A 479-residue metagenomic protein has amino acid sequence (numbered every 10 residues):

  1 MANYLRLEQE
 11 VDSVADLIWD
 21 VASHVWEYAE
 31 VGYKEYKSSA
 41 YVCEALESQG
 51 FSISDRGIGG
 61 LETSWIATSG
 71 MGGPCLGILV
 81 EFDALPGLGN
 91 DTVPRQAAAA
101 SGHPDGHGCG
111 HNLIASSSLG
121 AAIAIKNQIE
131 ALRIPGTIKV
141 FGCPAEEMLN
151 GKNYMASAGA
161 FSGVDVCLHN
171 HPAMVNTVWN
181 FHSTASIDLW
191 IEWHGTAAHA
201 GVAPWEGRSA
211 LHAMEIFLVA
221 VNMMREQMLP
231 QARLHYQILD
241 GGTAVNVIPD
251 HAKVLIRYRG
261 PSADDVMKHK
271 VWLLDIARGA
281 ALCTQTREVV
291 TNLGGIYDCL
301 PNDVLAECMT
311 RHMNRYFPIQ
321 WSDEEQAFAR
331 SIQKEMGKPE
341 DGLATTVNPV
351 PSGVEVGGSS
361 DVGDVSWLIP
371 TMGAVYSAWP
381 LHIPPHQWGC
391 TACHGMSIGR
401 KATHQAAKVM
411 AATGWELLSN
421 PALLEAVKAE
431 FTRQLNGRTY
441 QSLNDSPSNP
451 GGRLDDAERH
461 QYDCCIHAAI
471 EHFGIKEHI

Functional and structural regions predicted by a protein language model:
A2, D20-H24, A97-P104, W193-G201 (+3 more regions): A short small-residue
A2-H107, N112, S116-G136: Acidic/His- and Gly-rich active-site-bordering loop/insert found across diverse amide/peptide-bond hydrolases
Y33, H107-S116, P204-H212, S397-K408: Short, conserved micro-motifs enriched in small and acidic residues
D55-G57, E146, W179-S183, S352-V356: Short Gly/Pro-enriched turn/cap motifs at secondary-structure boundaries
L61, G70-P74, A185, V247-A252 (+1 more regions): A short, glycine/Asx- and small/polar-enriched loop/turn that sits immediately N-terminal to a beta-strand
T63-W65, L85-G87, V93-G106, N112-L113 (+3 more regions): Histidine/acidic-residue-rich, glycine-tolerant segments that coordinate divalent metal ions
H212-I479: Metal-dependent amide/peptide-bond hydrolase catalytic core, centered on the "pita-bread" metallohydrolase fold
